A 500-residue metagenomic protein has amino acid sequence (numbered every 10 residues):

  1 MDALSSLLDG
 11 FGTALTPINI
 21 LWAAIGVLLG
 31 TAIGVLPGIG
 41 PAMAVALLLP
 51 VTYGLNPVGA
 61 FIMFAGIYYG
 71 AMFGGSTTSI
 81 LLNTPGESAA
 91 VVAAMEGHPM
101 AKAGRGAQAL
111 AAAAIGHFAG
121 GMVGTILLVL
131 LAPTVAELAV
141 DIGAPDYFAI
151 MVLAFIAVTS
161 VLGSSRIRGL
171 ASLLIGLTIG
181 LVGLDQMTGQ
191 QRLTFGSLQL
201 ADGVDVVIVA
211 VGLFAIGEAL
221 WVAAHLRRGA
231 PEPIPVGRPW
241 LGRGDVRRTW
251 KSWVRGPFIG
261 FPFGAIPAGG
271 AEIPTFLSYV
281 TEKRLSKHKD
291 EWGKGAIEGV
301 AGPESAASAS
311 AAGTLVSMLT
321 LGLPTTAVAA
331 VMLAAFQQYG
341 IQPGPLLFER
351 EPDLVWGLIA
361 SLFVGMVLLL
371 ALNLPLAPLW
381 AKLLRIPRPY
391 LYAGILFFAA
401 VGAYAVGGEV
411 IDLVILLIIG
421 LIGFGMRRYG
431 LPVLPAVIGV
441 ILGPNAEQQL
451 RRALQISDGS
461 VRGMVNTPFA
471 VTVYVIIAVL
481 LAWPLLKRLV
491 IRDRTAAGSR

Functional and structural regions predicted by a protein language model:
M1-A60, P133, A139-V140, Q191-A296 (+4 more regions): Helix-loop-helix hairpins and the membrane-proximal interhelical loops of multi-pass alpha-helical transport proteins
V27-P41, G70-N83, V158-G163, F258-P267 (+3 more regions): Transmembrane alpha-helix interface/packing and boundary motifs in multi-pass membrane proteins, characterized by
I33-A42, I80-V91, V123-L127, F263-I273 (+4 more regions): Short helix-coil transition sites and intra-membrane helix breaks within transmembrane domains of multi-pass
P41-P50, F64, Y68, S79-P99 (+8 more regions): Re-entrant/interfacial helical elements at transmembrane boundaries that shape and gate the permeation pathway
V58-I62, P99-G116, K287-V300, A327-A330 (+1 more regions): Membrane-interface alpha-helices at helix entry/exit sites of multi-pass transporters
Y68-S79, G86, A296-L321, T325 (+1 more regions): A structural-propensity feature for long, helix-poor, extended segments
Y69-G74, I115-L127, V135, I179 (+3 more regions): Membrane-embedded alpha-helical segments of transport systems, primarily multispan ion/solute transporters
A111-R227, Q338-R492: Membrane-embedded alpha-helical modules
